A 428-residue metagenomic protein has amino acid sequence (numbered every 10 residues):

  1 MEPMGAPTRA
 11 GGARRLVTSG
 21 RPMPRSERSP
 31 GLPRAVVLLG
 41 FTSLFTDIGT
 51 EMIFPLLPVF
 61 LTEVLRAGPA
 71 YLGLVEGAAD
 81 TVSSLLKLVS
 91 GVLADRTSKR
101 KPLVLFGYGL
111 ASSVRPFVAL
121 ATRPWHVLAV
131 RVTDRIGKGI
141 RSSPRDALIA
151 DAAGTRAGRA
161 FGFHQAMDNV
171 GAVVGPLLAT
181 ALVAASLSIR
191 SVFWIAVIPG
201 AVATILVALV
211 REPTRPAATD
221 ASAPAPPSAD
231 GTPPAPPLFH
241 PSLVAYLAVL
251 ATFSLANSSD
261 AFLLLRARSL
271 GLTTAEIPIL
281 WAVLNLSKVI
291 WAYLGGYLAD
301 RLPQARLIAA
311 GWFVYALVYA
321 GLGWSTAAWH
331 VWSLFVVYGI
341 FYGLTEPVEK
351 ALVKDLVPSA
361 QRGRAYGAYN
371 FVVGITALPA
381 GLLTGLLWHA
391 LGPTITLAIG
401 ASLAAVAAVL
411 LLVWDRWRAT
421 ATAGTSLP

Functional and structural regions predicted by a protein language model:
R9-P33, E212-V249: Juxtamembrane intracellular "pre-TM" segments in multi-pass secondary transporters
R28-D80, L243-L280: Helix-loop boundary and gating motifs at the non-cytosolic
V59-V64, V174-F193, P379-I395: Transmembrane alpha-helix termini and helix-breaking/packing motifs in multi-pass membrane transporters
L86-S98, V183, W291-P303, W388-H389: Helix-to-loop junctions at the C-terminal end of transmembrane segments in multipass secondary transporters
P102-P116, V197, R306-G321, A401: Structural signature of the two symmetry-related core transmembrane helices
F117-V130, G323-L334: Helix-loop junctions at membrane interfaces in 12-TM secondary transporters
V130-V170, L352: Cytoplasmic helix-loop-helix junction between adjacent transmembrane helices in 12-TM secondary transporters
V197-A221, A407-D415: C-terminal membrane-cytosol helix-exit motif in multi-pass small-molecule transporters
